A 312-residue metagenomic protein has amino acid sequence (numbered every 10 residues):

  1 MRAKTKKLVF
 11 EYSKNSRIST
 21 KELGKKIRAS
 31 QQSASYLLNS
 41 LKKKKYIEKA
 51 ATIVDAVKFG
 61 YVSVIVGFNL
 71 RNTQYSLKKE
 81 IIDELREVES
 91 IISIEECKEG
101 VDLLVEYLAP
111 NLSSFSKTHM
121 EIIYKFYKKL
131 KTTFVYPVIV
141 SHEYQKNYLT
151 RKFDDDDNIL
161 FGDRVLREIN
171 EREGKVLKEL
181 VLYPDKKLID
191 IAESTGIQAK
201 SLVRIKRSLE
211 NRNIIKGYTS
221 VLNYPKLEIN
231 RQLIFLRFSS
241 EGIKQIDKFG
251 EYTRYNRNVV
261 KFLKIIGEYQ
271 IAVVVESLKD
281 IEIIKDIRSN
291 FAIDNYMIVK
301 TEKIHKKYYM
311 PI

Functional and structural regions predicted by a protein language model:
M1-I312: A compositional/biophysical signature of low hydrophobicity enriched in polar/charged and small residues
